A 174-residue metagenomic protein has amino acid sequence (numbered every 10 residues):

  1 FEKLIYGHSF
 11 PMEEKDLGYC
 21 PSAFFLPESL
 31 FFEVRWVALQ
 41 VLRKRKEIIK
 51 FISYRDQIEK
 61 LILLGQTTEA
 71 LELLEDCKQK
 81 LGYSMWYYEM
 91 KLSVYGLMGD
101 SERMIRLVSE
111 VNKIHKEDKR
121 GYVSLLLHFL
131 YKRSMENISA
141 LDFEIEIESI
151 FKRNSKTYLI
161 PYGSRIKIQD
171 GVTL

Functional and structural regions predicted by a protein language model:
F1, P21-E28, I58-I62, L92 (+1 more regions): Basic, alpha-helical nucleic-acid-binding regions used in initiation and control of genome expression
F1-R43: Extended low-complexity, intrinsically disordered and solenoidal helical-scaffold regions
H8-Y19, K46-R55, L81-E89, I114-L127 (+3 more regions): Generic helix N-cap/helix-start motif at coil->alpha-helix transitions
F31-Q40, T67-C77, D100-H115, N137-L159 (+1 more regions): Alpha-helical repeat scaffolds
R43-K46, K50, L61-Q66, G96-G99: Hydrophobic/aromatic side-chain positions at a characteristic register within alpha-helices of tetratricopeptide repeats
K50-Q57, Q66-L73, Y83, R103 (+2 more regions): Structural recognition of alpha-solenoid helical scaffolds
D56-L61, M90-Y95, H128-S134, S164-R165: Residue-level signature for tetratricopeptide repeat
L74-D100: Short, charge-rich amphipathic alpha-helical segments embedded in non-transmembrane helical bundles/solenoids
